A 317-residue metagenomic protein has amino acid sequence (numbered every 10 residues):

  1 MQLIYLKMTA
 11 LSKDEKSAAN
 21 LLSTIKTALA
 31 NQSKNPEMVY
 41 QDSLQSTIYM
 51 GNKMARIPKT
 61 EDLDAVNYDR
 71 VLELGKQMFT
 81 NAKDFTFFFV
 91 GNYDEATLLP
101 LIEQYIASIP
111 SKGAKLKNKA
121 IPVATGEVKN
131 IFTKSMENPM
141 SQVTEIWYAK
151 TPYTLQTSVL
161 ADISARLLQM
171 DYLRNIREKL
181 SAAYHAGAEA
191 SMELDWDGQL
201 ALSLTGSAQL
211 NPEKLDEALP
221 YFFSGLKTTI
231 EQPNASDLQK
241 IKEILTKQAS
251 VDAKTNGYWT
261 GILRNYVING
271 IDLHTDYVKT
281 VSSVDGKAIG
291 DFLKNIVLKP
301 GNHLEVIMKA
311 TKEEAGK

Functional and structural regions predicted by a protein language model:
M1-T9, L21-A30, N35-D64, A82-V90 (+4 more regions): M16 family metallopeptidases and their MPP-like homologs
Q41, Y68-Y105, G301: Non-catalytic, conformational "gating/processing" segments within enzyme and secreted inhibitor domains
R70, D285-F292: A short, acidic, amphipathic alpha-helical segment used as a generic capping/interface helix at domain edges
E73-Q77, E127-S135, L293-N295: Short, surface-exposed beta-strand/loop micro-motifs that present aromatic residues
E95-L99, D195-D197, K214, E314-G316: Extracytoplasmic/secreted cell-surface and envelope-processing proteins
L101-K115: Glycine-centered hinge/linker elements that transmit conformational signals in sensory and ligand-binding systems
A114-D171, N175: His/Glu-based metal-binding/catalytic segments typifying zinc-dependent metallopeptidases
